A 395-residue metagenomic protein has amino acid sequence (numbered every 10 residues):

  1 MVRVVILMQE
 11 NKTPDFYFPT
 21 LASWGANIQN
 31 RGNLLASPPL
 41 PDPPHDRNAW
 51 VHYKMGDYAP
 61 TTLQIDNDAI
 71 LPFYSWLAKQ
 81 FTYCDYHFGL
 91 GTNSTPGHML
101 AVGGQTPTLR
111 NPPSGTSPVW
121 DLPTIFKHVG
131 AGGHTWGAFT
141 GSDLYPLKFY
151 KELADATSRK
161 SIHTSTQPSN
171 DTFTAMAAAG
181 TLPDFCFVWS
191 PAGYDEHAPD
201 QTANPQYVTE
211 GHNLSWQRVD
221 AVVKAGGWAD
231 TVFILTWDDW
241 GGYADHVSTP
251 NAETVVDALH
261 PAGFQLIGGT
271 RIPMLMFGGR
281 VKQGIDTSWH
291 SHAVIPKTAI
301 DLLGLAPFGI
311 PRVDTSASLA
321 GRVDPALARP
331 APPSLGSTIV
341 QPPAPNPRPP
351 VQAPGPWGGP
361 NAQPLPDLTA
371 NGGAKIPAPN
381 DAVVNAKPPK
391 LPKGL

Functional and structural regions predicted by a protein language model:
M1-L395: N-terminal pro-sequences and low-complexity stem/linker regions of secreted or lumenal proteins
